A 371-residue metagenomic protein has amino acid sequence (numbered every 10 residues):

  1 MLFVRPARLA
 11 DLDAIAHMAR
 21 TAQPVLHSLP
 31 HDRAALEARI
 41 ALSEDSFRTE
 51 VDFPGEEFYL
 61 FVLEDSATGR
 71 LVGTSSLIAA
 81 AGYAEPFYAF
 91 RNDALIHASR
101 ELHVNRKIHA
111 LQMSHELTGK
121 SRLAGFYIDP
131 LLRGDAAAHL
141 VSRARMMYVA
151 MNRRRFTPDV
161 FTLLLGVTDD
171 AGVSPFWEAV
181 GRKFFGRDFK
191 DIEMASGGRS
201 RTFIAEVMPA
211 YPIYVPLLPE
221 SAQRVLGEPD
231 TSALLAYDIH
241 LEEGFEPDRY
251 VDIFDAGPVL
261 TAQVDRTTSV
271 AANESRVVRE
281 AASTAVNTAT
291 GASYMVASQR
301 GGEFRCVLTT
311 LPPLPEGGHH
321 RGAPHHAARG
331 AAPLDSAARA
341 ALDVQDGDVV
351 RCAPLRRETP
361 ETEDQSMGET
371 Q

Functional and structural regions predicted by a protein language model:
F3-I15, S28: A short beta-loop-alpha structural element at the N-terminal edge of CoA-dependent acyl/N-acetyltransferase catalytic
S28-V72, S76-A89: Active-site rim helix/loop that mediates acceptor-substrate recognition in acyltransferases
A79-G125, F184, K190-G198: Conserved acyl-donor/pantetheine-binding loop and adjacent beta-alpha core of acyl/acetyltransferases and related
R106-A110, G125-I128, R133-V149: Conserved acetyl-CoA-binding loop-helix of GNAT-fold acetyltransferases
A124-P130, D159-V173, A222-A233: Conserved beta-strand-loop-alpha-helix junction that forms the acyl-donor binding cleft
H139-A144, Y148-F203: Loop-centered beta-sheet repeat module
A195-H240: A conserved mid-domain beta-alpha-beta active-site/ligand-binding segment of alpha/beta enzyme cores
G227-Q371: Long, compositionally biased stretches
